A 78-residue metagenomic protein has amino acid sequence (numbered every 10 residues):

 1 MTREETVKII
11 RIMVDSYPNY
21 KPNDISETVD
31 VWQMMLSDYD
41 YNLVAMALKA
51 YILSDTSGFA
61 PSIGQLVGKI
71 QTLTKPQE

Functional and structural regions predicted by a protein language model:
M1-E78: Charged interaction scaffolds used for protein-protein
